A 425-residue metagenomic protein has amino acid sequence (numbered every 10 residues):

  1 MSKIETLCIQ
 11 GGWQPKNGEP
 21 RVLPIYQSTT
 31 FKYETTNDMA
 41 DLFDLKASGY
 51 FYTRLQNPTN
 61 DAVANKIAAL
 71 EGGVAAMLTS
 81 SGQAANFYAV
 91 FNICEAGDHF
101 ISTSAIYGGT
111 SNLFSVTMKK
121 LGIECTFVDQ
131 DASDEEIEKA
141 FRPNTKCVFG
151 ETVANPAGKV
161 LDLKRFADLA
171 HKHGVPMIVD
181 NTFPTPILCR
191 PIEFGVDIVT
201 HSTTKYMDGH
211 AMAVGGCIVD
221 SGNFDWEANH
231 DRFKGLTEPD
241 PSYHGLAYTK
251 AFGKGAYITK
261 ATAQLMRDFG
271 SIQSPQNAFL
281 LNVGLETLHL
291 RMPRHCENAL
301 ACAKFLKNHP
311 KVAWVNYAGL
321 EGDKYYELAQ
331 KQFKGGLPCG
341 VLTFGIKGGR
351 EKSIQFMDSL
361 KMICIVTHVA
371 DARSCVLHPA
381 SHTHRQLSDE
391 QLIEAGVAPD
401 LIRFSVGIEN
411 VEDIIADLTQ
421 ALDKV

Functional and structural regions predicted by a protein language model:
M1-N57, N65: N-terminal "arm"/small-domain region of PLP-dependent enzymes with the aminotransferase-like
S2, S115-V116, E124-C125, K139 (+4 more regions): PLP-dependent enzyme catalytic core of the Aspartate aminotransferase-like
C8-Q14, A76-N308, N316: Conserved PLP-enzyme active-site core in the AAT-like
T30, S221-F224, I346-G349: Short loop segments at secondary-structure junctions
T35-F87, G109-T117: Conserved N-terminal alpha-helix of the aminotransferase class I/II PLP-enzyme fold
S48, V74, V214, N277 (+4 more regions): Short amphipathic alpha-helical segments
M292, L300, K304-K307, K311-I402 (+1 more regions): Conserved C-terminal alpha-helix-loop-beta "cap" of PLP-dependent enzymes that closes/shapes the active-site mouth
